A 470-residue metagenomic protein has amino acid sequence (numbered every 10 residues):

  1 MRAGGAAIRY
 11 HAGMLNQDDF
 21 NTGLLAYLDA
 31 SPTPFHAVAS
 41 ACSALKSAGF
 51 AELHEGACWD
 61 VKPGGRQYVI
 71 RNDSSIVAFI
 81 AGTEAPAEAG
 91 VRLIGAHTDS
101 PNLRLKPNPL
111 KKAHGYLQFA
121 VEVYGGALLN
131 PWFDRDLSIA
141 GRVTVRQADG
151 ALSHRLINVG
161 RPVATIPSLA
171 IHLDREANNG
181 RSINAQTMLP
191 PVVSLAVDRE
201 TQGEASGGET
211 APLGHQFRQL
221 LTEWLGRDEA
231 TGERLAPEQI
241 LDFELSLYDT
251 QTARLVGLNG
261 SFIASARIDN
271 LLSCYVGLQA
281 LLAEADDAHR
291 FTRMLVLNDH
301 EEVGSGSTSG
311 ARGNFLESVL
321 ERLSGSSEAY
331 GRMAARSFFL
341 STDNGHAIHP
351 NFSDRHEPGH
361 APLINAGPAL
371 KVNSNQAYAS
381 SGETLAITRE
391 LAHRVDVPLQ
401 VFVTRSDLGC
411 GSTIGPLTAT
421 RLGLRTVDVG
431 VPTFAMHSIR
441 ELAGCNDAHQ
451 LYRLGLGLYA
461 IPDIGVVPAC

Functional and structural regions predicted by a protein language model:
M1-C470: N-terminal hydrophobic/helix-forming segments and targeting peptides
